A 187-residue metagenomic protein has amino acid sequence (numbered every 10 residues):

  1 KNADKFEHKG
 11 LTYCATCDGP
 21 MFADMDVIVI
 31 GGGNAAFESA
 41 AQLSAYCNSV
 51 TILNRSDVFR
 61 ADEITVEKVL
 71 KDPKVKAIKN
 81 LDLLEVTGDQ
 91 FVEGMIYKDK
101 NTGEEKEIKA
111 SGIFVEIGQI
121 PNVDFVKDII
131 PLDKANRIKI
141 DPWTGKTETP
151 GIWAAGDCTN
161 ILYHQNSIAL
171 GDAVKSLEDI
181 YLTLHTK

Functional and structural regions predicted by a protein language model:
D4-M21, I117-H164, I168, D172-E178 (+1 more regions): FAD-site-proximal beta/loop scaffold in flavoenzymes
A23-D24, I108: Short loop/turn elements that form and flank the Walker-type P-loop nucleotide-binding site in RecA-like NTPase cores
M25, G31-G33: Glycine-rich Rossmann-fold phosphate-binding loop(s) that bind the pyrophosphate of adenine dinucleotide cofactors
M25-D26, S49: Residues that mark the start of a beta-strand
G33-A35, N160: Residue-level detector of alpha-helix initiation sites
A40-A41: Generic hydrophobic/aromatic pocket-lining and core-packing "Φ" positions
A45-P142, L182-T186: A Rossmann-like FAD-binding core segment of flavoenzymes
